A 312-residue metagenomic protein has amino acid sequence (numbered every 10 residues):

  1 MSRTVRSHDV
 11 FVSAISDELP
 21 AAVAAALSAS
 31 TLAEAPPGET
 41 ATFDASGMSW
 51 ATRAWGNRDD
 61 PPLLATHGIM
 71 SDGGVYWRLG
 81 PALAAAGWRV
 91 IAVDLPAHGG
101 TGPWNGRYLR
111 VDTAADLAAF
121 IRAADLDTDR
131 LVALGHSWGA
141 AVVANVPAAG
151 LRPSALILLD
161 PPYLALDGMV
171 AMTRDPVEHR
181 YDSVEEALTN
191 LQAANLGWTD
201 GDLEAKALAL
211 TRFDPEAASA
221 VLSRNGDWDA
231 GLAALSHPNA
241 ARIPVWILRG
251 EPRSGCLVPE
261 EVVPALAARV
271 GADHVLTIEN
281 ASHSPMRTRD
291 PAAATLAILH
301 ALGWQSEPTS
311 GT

Functional and structural regions predicted by a protein language model:
M1-T42, R53: An N-terminal hydrophobic leader/cap segment in hydrolases
F43, A92-L134, T295: Active-site loop/oxyanion-hole signature of alpha/beta-hydrolase fold enzymes
R53-G100: Conserved HGGG/HGGXW glycine-rich cap/lid loop of the alpha/beta-hydrolase fold
G135-G139, V143: Gly/Ala-rich beta-loop-alpha elbow adjacent to hydrolase catalytic centers
A144-A148, R152-V184: Flexible "cap/lid" loop of the alpha/beta hydrolase fold
G168-M172, D182-N239: Conserved alpha/beta-hydrolase catalytic His-Asp/Glu region
W246-A281: Conserved loop-alpha-helix segment in the C-terminal half of the alpha/beta-hydrolase fold that carries the catalytic
A281-P291: Catalytic histidine-centered segment of alpha/beta-hydrolase-like enzymes
